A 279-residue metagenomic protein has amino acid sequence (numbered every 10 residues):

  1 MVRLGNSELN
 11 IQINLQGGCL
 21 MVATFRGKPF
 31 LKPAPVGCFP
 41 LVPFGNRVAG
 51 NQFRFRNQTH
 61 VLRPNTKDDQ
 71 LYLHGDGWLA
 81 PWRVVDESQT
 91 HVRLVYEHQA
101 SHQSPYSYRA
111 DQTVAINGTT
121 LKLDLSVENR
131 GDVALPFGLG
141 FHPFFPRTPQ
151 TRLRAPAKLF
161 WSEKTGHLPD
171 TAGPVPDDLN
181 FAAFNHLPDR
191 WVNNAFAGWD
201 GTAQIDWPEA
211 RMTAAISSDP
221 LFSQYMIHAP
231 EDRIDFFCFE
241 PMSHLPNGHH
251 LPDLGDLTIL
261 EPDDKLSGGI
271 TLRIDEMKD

Functional and structural regions predicted by a protein language model:
M1-S7: Short, Gly/Pro- and small/polar-rich lid/capping loops
L4, H98-F137, F141-F145: Acidic, contiguous internal or C-terminal segments within carbohydrate-active enzymes that form a structured patch used
L9-T66: Acidic-aromatic substrate-binding/catalytic surfaces of carbohydrate-active enzymes
V36-P43, H244-D253: Short, structured beta-strand/loop micro-motifs enriched in basic residues and often containing a Trp
F53-V61, L125, T258-E276: Short Pro-Gly-centered flexible turn/kink motifs
N65-T66, Q70-G118: Extended, loop-rich substrate-binding clefts of extracytoplasmic carbohydrate-active enzymes
A134-P136, F144-D219: Active-site/ligand-binding surface loops and adjacent short beta/alpha elements that line catalytic pockets across
W207-P246: Glycine-rich active-site loops that engage anionic ligands at enzyme catalytic sites
